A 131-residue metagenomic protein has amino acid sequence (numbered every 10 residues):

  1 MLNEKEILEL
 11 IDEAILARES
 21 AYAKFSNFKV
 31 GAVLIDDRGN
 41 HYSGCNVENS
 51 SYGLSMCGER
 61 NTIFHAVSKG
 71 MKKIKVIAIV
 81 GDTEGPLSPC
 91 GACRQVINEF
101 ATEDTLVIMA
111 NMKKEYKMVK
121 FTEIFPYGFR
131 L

Functional and structural regions predicted by a protein language model:
M1-S20, M71-L131: C-terminal binding/interaction regions
S20-S26: Extended beta-strand/beta-hairpin segments
N27-I35: Short beta-strand scaffold segments in enzyme catalytic cores
I35-D36, A110: Short beta-strand-to-turn element immediately C-terminal to the catalytic PLP-Schiff-base lysine in fold type I
N40-H41: Hydrophobic "anchor" residues
N46-N61: Compact, glycine-rich, soluble single-domain proteins
C57-A78: Short, solvent-exposed cationic patches
